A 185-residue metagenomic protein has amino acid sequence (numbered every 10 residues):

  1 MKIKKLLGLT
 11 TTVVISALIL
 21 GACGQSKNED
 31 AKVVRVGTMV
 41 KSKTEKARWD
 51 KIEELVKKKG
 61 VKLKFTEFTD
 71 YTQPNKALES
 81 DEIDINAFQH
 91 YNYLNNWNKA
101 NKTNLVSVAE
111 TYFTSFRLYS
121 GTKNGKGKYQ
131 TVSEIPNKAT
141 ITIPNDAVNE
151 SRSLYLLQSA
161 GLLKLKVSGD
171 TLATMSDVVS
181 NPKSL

Functional and structural regions predicted by a protein language model:
L18-A22: C-terminal motif of bacterial Sec signal peptides marking the signal peptidase cleavage site
G24-S26: Bacterial signal peptide processing site
M39-E67, Q73, A77: Short, polar/charged alpha-helical segment
T66-K76, G169-L185: Short helix-initiation/N-cap motifs at beta->coil->alpha
Y71-K102, L118: Pocket-flanking alpha-helical
E79-Q89, A139, L162, K183-L185: Alpha-to-beta junction loops
N96-V108, K123-N124: Ligand-binding "clamshell"
A109-L163: A conserved helix-loop-strand patch within extracytoplasmic ligand-binding domains of the periplasmic binding
